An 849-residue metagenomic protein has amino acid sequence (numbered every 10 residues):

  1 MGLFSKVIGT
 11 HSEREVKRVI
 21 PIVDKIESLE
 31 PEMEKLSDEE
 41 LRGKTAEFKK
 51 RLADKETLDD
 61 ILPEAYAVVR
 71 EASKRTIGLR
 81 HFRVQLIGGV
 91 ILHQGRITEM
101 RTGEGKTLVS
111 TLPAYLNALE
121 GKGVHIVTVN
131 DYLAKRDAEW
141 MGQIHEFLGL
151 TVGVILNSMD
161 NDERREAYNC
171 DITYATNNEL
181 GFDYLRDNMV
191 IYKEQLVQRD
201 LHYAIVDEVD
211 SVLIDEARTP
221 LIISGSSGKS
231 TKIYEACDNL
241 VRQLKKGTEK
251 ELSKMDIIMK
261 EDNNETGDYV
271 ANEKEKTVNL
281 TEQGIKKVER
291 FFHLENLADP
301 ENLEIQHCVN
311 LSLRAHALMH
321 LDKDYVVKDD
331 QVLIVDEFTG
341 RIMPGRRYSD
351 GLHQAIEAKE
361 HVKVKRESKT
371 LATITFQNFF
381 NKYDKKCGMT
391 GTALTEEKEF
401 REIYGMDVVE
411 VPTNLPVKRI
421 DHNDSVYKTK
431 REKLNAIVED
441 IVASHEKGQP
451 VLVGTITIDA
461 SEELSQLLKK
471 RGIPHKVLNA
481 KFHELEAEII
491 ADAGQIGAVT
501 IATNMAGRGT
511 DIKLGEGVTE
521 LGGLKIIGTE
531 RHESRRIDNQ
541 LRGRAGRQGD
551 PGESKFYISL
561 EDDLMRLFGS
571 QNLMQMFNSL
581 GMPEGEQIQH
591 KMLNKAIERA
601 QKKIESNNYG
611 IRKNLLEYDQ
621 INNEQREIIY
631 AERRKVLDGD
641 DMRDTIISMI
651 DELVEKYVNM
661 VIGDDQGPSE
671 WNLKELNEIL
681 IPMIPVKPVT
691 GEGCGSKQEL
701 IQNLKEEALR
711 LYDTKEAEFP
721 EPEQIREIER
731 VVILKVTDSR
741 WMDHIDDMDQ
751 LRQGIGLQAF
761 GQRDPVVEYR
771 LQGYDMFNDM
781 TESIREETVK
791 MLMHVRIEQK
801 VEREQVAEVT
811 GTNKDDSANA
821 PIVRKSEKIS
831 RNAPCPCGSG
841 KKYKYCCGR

Functional and structural regions predicted by a protein language model:
M1-G581, Y630-A631, I647-S648, E652: Conserved P-loop NTPase motor core
S110, I437, A820-I822, S830: Active-site-adjacent structural elements in folded domains
K254-I257, R471, R824-K828, C846: Intrinsically disordered, compositionally biased charged tails
Y325-L333, T339-R346, Q548-G549, F556 (+2 more regions): Extended, charged helical/alpha-beta scaffold domains that provide interaction surfaces
G448-S461, D638-G639, G691-C694, P836: Short, Lys/Glu-rich amphipathic helical modules
V453, I501, W741, F777 (+2 more regions): Hydrophobic, well-ordered secondary-structure elements that form the walls of internal hydrophobic environments
K825-K844, G848: Short Cys/His-rich zinc-binding micro-motifs
